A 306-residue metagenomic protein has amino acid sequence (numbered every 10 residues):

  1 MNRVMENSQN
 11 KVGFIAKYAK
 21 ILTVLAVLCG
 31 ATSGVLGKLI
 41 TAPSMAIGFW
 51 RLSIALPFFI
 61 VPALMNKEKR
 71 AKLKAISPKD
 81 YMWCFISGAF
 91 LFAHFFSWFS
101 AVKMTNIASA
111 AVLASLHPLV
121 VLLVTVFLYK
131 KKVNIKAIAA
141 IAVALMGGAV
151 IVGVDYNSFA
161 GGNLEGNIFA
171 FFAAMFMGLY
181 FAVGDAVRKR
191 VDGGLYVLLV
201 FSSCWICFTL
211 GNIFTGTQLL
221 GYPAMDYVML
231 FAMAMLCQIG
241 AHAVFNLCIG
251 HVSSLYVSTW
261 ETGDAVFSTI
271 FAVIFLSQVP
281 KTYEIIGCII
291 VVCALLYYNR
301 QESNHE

Functional and structural regions predicted by a protein language model:
M1-L25, A55-I86, K132-A139, Y156-E165 (+4 more regions): Membrane-interface interhelical linkers
N2-W50, A89, S97, F159-A186 (+1 more regions): Glycine-/small-residue-enriched transmembrane alpha-helix faces in small-molecule transporters and effluxers
I21, L25, W50-I54, I86-A89 (+8 more regions): Hydrophobic residues within alpha-helical transmembrane segments of multi-pass solute transporters/permease subunits
T23, I47-G48, C84, I107-A111 (+8 more regions): Alpha-helical transmembrane segments and their helix-entry boundary regions
L25-T32, L36, P62, F85-M104 (+7 more regions): Hydrophobic alpha-helical transmembrane segments of multi-pass membrane transport proteins, especially secondary
I40, I47, R51, A101 (+9 more regions): Hydrophobic/aromatic residues within transmembrane alpha-helices of multi-pass small-molecule transporters
F59, F85, V133-D155, F208 (+3 more regions): Hydrophobic transmembrane alpha-helices of multi-pass small-molecule transport proteins
V61-A63, H117-A142, V266-I285: C-terminal transmembrane-helix exit sites in multi-pass transporters
